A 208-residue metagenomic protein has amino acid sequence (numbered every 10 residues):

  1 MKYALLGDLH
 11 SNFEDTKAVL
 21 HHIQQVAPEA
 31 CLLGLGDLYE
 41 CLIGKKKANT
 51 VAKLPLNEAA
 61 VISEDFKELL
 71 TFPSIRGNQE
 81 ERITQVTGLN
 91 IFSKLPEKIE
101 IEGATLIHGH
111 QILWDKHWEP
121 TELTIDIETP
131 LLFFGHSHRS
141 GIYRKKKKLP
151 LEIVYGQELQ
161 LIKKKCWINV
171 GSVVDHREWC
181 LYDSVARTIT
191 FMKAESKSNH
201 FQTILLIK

Functional and structural regions predicted by a protein language model:
M1-A4, I99-L106, L161-C166: Beta-strand-turn-beta hairpins that frame and shape the catalytic cleft of phosphate-ester-processing enzymes
K2-I101: Core catalytic region of metal-dependent phosphoesterases/phosphodiesterases, especially metallo-beta-lactamase-like
L5-G7, L32-D37, T71-N78, L106-H108 (+2 more regions): Active-site neighborhood of phospho(di)ester-bond hydrolases with catalytic His/Asp-centered motifs
T16, T50, T71, T84-T87 (+5 more regions): Residue-identity detector for threonine
T71-P96, L132, N169-V170, D175-H176 (+2 more regions): Short secondary-structure boundary segments
H110, D115-Q202: Conserved beta-sheet core of the metallophosphoesterase superfamily
Q202-K208: Active-site-proximal or metal-binding-adjacent scaffold patches in catalytic folds
